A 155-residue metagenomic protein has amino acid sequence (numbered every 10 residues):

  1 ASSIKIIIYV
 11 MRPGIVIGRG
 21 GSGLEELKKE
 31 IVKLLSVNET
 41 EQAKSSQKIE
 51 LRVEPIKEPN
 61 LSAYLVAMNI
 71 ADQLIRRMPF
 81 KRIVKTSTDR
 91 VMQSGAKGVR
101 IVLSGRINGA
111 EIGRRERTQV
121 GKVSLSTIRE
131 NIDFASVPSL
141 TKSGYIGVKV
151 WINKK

Functional and structural regions predicted by a protein language model:
A1-K155: RNA-contacting regions in translation and RNA-metabolism proteins, encompassing KH/S1 modules where present
